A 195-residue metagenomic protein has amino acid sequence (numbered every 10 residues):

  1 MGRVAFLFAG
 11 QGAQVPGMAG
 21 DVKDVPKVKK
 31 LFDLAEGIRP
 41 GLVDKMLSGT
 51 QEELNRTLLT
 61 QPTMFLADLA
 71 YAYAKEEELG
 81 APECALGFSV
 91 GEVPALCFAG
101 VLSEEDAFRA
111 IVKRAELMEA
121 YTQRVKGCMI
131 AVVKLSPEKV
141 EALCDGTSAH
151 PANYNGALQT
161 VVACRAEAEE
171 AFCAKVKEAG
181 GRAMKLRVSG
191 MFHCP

Functional and structural regions predicted by a protein language model:
G2-L86, V162: Helix-rich "cap/lid" substructures immediately adjacent to catalytic or cofactor-binding pockets
Q11-A13, G37-P40, A99-P195: Alpha/beta catalytic cores of group-transfer enzymes, especially the acyltransferase/condensing modules of polyketide
M18, Q61, C97-G100, Y121: Short, function-defining helix-loop hinge/capping sites that tune catalysis or transport
K30, T63, S89-V90, L102 (+1 more regions): An amphipathic alpha-helix/helix-turn recognition signal
Q51-E52, L86-V90, A115, G127-A131: Short, glycine/charge-rich beta-strand/loop segments that flank catalytic centers and engage negatively charged groups
D68, E83, G87-G91, A95 (+1 more regions): Gly/Ala-rich beta-loop-alpha elbow adjacent to hydrolase catalytic centers
A74-E78, L96-L102: Alpha-helix C-terminal capping segments
